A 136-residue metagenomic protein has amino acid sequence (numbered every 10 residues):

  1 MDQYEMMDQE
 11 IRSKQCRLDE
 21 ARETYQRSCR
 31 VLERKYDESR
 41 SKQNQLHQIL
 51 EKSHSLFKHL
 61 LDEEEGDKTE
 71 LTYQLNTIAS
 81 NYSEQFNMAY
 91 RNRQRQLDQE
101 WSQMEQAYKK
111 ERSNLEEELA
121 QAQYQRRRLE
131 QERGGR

Functional and structural regions predicted by a protein language model:
M1-R136: Charge-rich amphipathic alpha-helical interaction elements
